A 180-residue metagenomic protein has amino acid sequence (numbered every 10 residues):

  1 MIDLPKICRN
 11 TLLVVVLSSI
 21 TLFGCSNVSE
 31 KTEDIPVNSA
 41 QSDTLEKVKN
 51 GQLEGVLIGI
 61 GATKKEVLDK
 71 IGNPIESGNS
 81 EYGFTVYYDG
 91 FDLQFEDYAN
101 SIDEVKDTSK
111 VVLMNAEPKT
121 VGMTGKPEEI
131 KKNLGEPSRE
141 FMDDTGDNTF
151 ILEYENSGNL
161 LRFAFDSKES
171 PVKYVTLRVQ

Functional and structural regions predicted by a protein language model:
I2-L12: Bacterial N-terminal signal peptides that target proteins for export
V14-T21: Bacterial N-terminal signal peptides
L22-I35: Bacterial lipoprotein signal-peptidase II cleavage site
T32-I58, T63: N-terminal low-complexity, Pro/Thr/Ser-rich intrinsically disordered segments that act as propeptides or flexible
S39-S42, K47, K106-V121: N-terminal short leaders/motifs
T44, A62-D107, V121-Q180: A cross-family detector of function-defining hotspots
G51-I58, V112-V121, F150: Second-shell loop/turn segments in exported
